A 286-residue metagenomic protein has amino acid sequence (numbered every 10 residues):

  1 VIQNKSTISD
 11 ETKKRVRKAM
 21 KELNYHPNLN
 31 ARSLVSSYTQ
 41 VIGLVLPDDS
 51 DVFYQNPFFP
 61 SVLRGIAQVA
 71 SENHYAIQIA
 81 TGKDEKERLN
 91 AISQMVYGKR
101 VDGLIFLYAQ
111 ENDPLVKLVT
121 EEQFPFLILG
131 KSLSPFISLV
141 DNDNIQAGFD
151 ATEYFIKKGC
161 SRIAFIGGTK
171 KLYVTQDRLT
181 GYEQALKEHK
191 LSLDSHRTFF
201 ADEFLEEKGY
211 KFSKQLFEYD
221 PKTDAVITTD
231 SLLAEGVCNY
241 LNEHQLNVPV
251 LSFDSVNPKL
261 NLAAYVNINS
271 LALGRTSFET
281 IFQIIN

Functional and structural regions predicted by a protein language model:
V1-Q40: N-terminal helix-turn-helix DNA-binding module of bacterial transcription factors
H26, L107-Y108, K158, V174 (+3 more regions): Replace "coordinates the UDP/GDP/TDP-sugar" with "coordinates nucleotide-activated sugar donors
S37, V41-L44, D48-E153, L216-E218 (+3 more regions): Alpha-helical recognition/docking segments in bacterial nutrient-uptake and carbohydrate-utilization systems
G43-V45, A164, I227, L251: Short, well-ordered beta-strand segments
A70-T81, E183-Y210: Short beta-strand elements in bilobed, periplasmic/extracellular small-molecule ligand-binding domains
V140-F165, T180, E206-K214, A234 (+1 more regions): Hydrophobic alpha-helical segments within soluble ligand-binding/sensing domains
F165-Q184, E235: Secondary-structure junction motif
K214-N286: Flexible loop/turn connectors
